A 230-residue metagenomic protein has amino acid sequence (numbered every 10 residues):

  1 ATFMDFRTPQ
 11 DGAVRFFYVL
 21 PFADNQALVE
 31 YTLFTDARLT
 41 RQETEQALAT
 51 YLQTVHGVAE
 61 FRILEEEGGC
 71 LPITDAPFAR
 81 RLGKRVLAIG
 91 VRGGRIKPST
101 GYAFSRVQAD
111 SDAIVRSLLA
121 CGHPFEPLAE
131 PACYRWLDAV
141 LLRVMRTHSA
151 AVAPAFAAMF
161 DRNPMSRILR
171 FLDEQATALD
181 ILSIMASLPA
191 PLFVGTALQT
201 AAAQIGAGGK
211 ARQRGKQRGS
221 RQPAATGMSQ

Functional and structural regions predicted by a protein language model:
A1-L28: Rossmann-like dinucleotide/flavin-binding elements
F3, R15-Y18, T44, L48 (+1 more regions): Internal, well-ordered alpha-helical segments in soluble enzyme and binding-protein domains
R7-A13, T35-A113: FAD/FMN-dependent oxidoreductases across multiple families
A27, A88-R92, P131-W136: Short acidic (Asp/Glu) and glycine-rich catalytic loops that position anionic groups and cofactors
A27-V29, D36-A37: Conserved anion/nucleotide-ligand pocket segment
D112-Q230: C-terminal helical "tail/cap" subdomain of flavin- and related membrane-associated enzymes
